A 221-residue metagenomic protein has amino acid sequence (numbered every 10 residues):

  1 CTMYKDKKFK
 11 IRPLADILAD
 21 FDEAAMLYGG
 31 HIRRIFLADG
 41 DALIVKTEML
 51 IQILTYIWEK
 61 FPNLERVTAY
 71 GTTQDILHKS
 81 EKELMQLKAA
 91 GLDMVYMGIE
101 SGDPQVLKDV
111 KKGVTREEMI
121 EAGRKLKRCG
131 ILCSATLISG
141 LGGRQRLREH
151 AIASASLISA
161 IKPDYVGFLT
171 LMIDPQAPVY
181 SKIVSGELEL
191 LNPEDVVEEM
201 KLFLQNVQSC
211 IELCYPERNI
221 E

Functional and structural regions predicted by a protein language model:
C1, I17, L37, A69 (+5 more regions): Conserved, mostly hydrophobic/aromatic
C1-A19: Canonical Radical SAM [4Fe-4S] cluster-binding loop centered on the CxxxCxxC motif and its immediate flanking residues
M3-K8, D109-G113, I183-E189: Short glycine-enriched, charge-decorated loop/helix-capping segments at active-site entrances that position
I11-L14, Y70-L77, G142-E149: Active-site mouth loops of central-metabolism enzymes
L18, H78-Q86, R148-L157: Short, acidic/polar
A25-L132: Conserved SAM/AdoMet-binding glycine-rich loop
M94, E117-V179, P193-R218: Conserved C-terminal portion of the radical SAM core fold that forms the substrate/S-adenosylmethionine-binding
